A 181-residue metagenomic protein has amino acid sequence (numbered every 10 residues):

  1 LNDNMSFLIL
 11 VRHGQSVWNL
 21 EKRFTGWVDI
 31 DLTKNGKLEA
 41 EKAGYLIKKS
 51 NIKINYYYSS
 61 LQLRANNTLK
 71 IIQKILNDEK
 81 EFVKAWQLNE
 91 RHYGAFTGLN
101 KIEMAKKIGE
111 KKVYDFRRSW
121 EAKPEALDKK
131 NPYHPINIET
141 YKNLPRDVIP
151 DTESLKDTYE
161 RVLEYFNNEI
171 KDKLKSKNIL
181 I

Functional and structural regions predicted by a protein language model:
L1-N2, V11, W27: Intrinsically disordered, low-complexity peptide-like regions
D3, A43-P135, Y141, N167: Phosphate-coordination/substrate-recognition cap region in phosphate-metabolizing enzymes
F7-H13: Short, hydrophobic/glycine-enriched beta-strand segments
L8, N66, K74-E79, K156-I181: Active-site-adjacent alpha-helix immediately C-terminal to a catalytic or transition-state-stabilizing loop
L10, K22, L32, E90 (+1 more regions): Short glycine- and Lys/Arg-enriched binding-loop motifs that mark or flank ligand-binding interfaces
Q15-I75, V148-E164: Loop-to-helix element that buttresses phosphate recognition and phosphoryl-transfer chemistry
T140-P150: Short, flexible active-site loops
